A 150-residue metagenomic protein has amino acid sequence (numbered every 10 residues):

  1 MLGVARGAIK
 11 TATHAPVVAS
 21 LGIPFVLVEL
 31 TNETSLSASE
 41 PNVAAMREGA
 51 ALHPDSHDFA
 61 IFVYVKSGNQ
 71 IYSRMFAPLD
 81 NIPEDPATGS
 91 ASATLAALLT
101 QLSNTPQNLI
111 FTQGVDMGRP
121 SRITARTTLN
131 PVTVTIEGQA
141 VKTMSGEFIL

Functional and structural regions predicted by a protein language model:
M1-L150: Active-site proximal loop and beta-alpha junction motif in alpha/beta enzyme cores
